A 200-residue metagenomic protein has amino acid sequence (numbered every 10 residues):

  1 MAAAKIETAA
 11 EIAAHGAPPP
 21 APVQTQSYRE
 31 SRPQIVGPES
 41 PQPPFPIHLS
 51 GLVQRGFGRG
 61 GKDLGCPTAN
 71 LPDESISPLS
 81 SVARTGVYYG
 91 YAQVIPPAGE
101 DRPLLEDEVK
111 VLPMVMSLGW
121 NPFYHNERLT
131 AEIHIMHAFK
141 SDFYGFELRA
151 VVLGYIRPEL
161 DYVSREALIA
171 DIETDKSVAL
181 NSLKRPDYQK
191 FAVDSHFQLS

Functional and structural regions predicted by a protein language model:
A2-S200: Phosphate/ribose-recognition catalytic cores of enzymes acting on nucleotide-derived substrates
